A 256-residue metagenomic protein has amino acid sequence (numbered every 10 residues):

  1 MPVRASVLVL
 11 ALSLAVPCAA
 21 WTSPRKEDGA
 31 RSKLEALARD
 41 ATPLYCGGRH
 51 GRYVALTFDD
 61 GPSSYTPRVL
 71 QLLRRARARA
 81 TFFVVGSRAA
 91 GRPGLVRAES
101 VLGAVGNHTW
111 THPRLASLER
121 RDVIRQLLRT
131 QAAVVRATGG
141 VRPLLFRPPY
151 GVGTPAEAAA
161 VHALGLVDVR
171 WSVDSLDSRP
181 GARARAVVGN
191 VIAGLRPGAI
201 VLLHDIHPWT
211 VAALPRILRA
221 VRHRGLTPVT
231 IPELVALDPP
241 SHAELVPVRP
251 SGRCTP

Functional and structural regions predicted by a protein language model:
M1-T22: Secretory targeting and sorting signals
E27-V135, P143, A236: Active-site beta->alpha N-cap acidic-glycine motif
L37-G48, A76, A89-A90, W209-P256: C-terminal domain-boundary segment and adjacent tail
F58-D60, V84-G86, N107-T109, P148-Y150 (+3 more regions): A cross-domain feature marking catalytic cores of carbohydrate-active enzymes and several ubiquitous metabolic/repair
D60-P67, A90, S117, R121-I124 (+5 more regions): Soluble non-cytosolic domains of exported or imported proteins
D60-Y65, F83-V85, G91, E99-L102 (+6 more regions): Accessory recognition modules or surfaces
Q71-T81, A104, R120-T154, A159-H162 (+2 more regions): CE4/NodB-like, metal-dependent polysaccharide N-deacetylase domain that modifies extracellular/periplasmic N-acetylated
V152-G194, L226-D238: His/Asp/Glu-enriched short active-site or ligand-binding loop at hydrolase and phosphoryl-transfer sites
